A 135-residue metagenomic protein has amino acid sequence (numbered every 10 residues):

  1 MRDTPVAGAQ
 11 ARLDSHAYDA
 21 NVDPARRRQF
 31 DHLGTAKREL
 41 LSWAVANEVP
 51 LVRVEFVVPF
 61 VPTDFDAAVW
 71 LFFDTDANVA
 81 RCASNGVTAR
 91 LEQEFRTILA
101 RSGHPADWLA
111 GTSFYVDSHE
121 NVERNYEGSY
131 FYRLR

Functional and structural regions predicted by a protein language model:
R2-E39: N-terminal presequence-like segments and adjacent domain-start helices
R2-P5, P105-R135: Polar/charged, Gly/Pro-rich intrinsically disordered segments
D23-P24, F30, E48-L51, E55-V58 (+1 more regions): N-terminal, polar/charged subdomain of small-to-medium soluble alpha/beta proteins
Q29-A44, V79-D107: Short, non-transmembrane amphipathic alpha-helical segments
A46-V49, L109: Short, well-ordered coil/turn elements that cap or connect secondary structure elements
E48-D74: Short edge beta-strands and adjacent turn/loop segments
V57-P62, D76, Y115-E123: Short, internal active-site loops enriched in acidic
A67, F72, N78, C82-V87 (+1 more regions): Short, low-complexity, polybasic intrinsically disordered segments
